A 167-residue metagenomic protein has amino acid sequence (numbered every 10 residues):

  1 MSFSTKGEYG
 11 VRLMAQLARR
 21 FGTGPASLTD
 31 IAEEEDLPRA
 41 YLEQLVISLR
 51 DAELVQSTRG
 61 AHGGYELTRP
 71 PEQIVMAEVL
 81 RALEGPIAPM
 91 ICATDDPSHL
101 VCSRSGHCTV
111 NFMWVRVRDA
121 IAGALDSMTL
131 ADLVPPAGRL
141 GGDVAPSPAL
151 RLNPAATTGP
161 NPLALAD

Functional and structural regions predicted by a protein language model:
R12-R20, A82: Short amphipathic alpha-helical elements of helix-turn-helix/winged-helix folds
T29-D36: A short alpha-helical element within helix-turn-helix/winged-helix DNA-binding domains across DNA-binding proteins
L45-A52: Basic amphipathic alpha-helical segments that dock to polyanions
E53-T68: Beta-hairpin "wing" of winged helix-turn-helix
P71-D96, V110-D119: Conserved segment of winged-helix/HTH DNA-binding domains
T94-D167: C-terminal regulatory/oligomerization modules of transcriptional regulators
